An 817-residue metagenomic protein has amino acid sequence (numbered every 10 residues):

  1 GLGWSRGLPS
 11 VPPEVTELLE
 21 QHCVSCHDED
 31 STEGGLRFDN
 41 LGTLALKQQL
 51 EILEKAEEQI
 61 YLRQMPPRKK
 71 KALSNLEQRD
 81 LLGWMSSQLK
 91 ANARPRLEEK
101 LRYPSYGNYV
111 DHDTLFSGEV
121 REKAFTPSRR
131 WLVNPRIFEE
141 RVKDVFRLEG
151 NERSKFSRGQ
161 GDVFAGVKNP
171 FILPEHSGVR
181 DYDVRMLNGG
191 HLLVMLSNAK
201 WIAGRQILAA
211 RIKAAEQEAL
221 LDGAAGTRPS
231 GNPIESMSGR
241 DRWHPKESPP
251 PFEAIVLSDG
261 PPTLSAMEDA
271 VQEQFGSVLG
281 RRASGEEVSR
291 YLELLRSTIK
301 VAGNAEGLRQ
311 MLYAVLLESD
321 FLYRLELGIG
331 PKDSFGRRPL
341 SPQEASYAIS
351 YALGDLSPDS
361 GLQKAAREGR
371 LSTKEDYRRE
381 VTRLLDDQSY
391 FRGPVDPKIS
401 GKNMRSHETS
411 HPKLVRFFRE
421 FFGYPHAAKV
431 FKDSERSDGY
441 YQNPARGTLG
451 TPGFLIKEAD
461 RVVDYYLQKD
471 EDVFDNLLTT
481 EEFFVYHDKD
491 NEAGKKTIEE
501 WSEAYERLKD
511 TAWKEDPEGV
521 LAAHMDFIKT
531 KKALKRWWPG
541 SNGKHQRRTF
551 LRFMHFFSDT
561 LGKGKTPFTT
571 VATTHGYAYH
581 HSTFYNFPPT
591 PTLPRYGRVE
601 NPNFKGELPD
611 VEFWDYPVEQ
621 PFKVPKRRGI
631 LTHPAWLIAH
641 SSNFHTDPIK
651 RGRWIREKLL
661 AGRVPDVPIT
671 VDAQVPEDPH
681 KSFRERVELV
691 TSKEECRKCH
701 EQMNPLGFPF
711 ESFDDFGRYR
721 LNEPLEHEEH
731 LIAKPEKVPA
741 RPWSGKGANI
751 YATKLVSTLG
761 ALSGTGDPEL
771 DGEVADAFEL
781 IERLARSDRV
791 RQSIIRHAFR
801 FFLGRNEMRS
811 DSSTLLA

Functional and structural regions predicted by a protein language model:
G1-P250, E273-S277, R281-V301, E306 (+10 more regions): Aromatic- and Gly/Pro-enriched helix-to-coil junctions and flexible linker segments
E29-T32, D259, Q702-P705: Secreted/processed peptides and extracellular or luminal domains of membrane proteins
N134-S197, R205, E326-D788, Q792-I795 (+1 more regions): Long, His/Glu/Asp-enriched segments that create or flank divalent metal/ion-associated functional microenvironments
E253-L257: Boundary/linker elements of alpha-helical solenoid repeat scaffolds
D259-G260, G276: Fold-level signature of zinc-dependent metallopeptidase catalytic domains
L264-S265, A270, R282-A283: Conserved, compact domain cores that house catalytic/ligand-binding motifs in diverse enzymes and effector modules
